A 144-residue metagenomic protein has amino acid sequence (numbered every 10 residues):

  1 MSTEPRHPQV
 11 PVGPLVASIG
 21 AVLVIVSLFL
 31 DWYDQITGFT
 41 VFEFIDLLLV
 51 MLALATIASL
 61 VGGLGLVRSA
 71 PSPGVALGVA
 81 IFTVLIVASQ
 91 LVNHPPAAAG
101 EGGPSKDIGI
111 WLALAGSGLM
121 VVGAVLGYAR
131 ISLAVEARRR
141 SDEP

Functional and structural regions predicted by a protein language model:
M1-P144: Compact integral membrane and secretory-pathway proteins
